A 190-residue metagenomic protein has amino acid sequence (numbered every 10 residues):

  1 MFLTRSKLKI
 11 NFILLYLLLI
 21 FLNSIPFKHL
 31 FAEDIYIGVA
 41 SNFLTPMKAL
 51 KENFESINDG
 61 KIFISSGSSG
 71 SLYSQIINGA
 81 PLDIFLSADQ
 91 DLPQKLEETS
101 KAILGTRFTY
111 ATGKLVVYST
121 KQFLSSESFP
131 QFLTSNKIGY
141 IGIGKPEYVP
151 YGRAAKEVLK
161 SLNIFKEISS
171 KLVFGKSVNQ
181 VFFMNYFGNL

Functional and structural regions predicted by a protein language model:
M1-L8: N-terminal secretory signal peptides that target proteins for export/translocation
N11-L14, S71: Hydrophobic H-region at the start of alpha-helical membrane spans
I13-P26: Bacterial N-terminal signal peptides
P26-A32: Sec/Tat signal peptide C-region and signal peptidase I cleavage site
A32-Y148: N-terminal segment of the mature folded domain
K51-I57, P130-V178, F182-N189: Ligand-binding cleft/hinge of the Venus flytrap
L86-S87, G188-L190: Short, structured secondary-structure boundary patches
